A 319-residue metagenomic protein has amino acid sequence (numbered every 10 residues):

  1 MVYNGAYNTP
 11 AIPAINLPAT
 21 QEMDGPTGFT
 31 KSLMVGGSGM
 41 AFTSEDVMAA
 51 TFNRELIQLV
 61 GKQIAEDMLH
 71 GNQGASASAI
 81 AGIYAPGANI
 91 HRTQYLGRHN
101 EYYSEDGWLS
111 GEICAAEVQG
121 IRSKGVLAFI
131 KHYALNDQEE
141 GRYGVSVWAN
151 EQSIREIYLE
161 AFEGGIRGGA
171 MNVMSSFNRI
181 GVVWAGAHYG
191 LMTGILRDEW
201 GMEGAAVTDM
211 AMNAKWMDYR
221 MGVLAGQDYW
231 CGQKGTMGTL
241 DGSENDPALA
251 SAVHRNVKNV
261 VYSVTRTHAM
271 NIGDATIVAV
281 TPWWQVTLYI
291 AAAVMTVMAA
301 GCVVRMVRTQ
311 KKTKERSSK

Functional and structural regions predicted by a protein language model:
M1-K319: Glycoside hydrolase catalytic-domain context in secreted enzymes
